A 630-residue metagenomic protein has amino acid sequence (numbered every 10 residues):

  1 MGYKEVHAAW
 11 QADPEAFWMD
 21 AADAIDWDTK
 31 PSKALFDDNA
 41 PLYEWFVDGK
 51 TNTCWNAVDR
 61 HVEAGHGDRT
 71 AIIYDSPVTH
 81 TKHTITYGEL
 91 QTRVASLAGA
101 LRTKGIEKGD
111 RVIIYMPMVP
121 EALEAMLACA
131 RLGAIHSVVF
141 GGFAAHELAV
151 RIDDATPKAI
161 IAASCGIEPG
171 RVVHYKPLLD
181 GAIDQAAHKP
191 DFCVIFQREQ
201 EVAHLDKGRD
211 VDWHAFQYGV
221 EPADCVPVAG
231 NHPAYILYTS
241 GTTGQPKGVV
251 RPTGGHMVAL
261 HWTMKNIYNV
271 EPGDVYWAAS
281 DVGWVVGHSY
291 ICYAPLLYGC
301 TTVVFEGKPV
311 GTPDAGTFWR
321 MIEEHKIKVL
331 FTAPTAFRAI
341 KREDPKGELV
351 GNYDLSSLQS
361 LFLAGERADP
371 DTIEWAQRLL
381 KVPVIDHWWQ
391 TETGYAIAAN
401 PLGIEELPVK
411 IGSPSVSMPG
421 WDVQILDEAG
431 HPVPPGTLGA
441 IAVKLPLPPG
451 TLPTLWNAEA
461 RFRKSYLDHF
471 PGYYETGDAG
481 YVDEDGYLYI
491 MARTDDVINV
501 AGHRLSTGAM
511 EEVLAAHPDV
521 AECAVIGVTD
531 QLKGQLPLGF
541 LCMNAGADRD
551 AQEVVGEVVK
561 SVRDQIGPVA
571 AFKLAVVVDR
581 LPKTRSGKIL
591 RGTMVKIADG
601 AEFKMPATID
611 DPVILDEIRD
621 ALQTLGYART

Functional and structural regions predicted by a protein language model:
C54, I72-L127, A144, L148-A149 (+3 more regions): Conserved AMP-binding/adenylate-forming core of the ANL superfamily
D68-T70, C193-F196, L205-Y238, Q245 (+4 more regions): Conserved pre-ATP/AMP-binding loop-to-beta segment of ANL
L127, R131-A215, A333-P334: Structural core segment of the AMP-binding/adenylate-forming
V139-C165, L179, E323, L330 (+8 more regions): AMP-binding/adenylate-forming catalytic core of the ANL superfamily
D191, I195-Q197, L532-Q535, D564-I589 (+1 more regions): AMP-binding/adenylate-forming catalytic domain of the ANL superfamily
M257-V275, V285-K328, R342-E348: Conserved AMP-binding/adenylation subdomain of ANL enzymes
C300, K328-T332, K341-P408, D422: Gly/Ser/Thr-rich phosphate-binding loop
V416-G420, H431-Y466, L505-T507, E602-F603: Conserved ATP/PPi-binding loop(s) of AMP-dependent carboxylate-activating enzymes
